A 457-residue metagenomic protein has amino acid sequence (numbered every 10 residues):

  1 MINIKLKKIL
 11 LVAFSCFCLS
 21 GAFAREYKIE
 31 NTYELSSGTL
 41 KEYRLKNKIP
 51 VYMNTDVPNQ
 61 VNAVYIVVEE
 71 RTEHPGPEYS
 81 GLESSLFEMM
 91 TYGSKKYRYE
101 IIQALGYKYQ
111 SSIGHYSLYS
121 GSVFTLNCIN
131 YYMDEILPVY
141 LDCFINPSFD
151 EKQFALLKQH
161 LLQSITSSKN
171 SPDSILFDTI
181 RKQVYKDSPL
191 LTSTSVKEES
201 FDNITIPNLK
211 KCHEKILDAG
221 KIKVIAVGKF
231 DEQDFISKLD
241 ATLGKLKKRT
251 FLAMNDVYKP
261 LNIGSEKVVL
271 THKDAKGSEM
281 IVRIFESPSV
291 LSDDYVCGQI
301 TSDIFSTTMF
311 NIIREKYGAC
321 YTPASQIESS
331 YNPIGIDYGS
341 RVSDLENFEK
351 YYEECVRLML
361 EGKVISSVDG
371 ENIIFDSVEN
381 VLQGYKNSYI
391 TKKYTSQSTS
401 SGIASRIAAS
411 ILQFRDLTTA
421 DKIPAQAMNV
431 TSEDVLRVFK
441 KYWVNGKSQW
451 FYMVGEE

Functional and structural regions predicted by a protein language model:
L10-F23: Hydrophobic h-region of N-terminal signal peptides that target proteins for export in Gram-negative bacteria
R25-E30, K186-T194, K223-S289: An aromatic/glycine/proline-enriched structural segment found at the starts of mature extracellular/organellar domains
R25-Y33, L40, I222-K229, Y338 (+1 more regions): C-terminal regions of mature proteins
K48, I66, E83-L86, L105-G106 (+14 more regions): Buried hydrophobic packing residues in well-ordered domains
N54-Q60, V64-E70, F251-T308, I312: His/Glu-based metal-binding/catalytic segments typifying zinc-dependent metallopeptidases
Y65-N127, T192-T194, I304-G318, Q326: M16/MPP (pitrilysin/insulinase) zinc-metallopeptidase core fold and M16-derived inactive scaffolds
Y92-K96, L126-H160, I327-S396: M16/insulysin-pitrilysin zinc metalloprotease superfamily fold
S168-A219, L239, T322, S388 (+1 more regions): Scaffold signal of the M16-like zinc-metallopeptidase fold and its non-catalytic homologs
